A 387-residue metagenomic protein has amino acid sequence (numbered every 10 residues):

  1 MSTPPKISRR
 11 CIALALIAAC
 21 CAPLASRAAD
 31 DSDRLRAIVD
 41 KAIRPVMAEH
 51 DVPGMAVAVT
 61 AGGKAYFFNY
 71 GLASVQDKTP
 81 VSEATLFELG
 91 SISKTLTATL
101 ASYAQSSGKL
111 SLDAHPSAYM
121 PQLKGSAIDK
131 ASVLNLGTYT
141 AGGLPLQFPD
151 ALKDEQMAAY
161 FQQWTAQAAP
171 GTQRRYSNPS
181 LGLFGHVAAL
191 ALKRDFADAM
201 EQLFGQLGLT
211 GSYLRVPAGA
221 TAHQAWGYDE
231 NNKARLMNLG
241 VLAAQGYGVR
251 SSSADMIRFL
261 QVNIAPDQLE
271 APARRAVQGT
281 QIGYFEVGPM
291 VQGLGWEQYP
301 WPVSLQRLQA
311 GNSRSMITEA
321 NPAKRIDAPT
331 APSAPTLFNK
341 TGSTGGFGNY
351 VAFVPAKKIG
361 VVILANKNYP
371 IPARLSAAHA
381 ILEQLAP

Functional and structural regions predicted by a protein language model:
M1-I7: N-terminal secretory signal peptides that target proteins for export/translocation
S8-L16: N-terminal export leaders
L24-A28: Sec/Tat signal peptide C-region and signal peptidase I cleavage site
S32-F87, K109-S111, A118, M157-A159 (+1 more regions): Short, conserved catalytic-motif segment at the N-terminal edge
D40-R44, V57, G63-A65, T85-D113 (+2 more regions): Active-site SXXK
F67, S74, S126-F338, S343: Short, surface-exposed loop or secondary-structure junction motifs that flank catalytic or metal-binding residues
G288-M290, W301, N368-P387: Short, gly/Ser/Thr-rich active-site loops of penicillin-recognizing serine hydrolases
K340, G348-K367: Short, well-ordered beta-strand elements
